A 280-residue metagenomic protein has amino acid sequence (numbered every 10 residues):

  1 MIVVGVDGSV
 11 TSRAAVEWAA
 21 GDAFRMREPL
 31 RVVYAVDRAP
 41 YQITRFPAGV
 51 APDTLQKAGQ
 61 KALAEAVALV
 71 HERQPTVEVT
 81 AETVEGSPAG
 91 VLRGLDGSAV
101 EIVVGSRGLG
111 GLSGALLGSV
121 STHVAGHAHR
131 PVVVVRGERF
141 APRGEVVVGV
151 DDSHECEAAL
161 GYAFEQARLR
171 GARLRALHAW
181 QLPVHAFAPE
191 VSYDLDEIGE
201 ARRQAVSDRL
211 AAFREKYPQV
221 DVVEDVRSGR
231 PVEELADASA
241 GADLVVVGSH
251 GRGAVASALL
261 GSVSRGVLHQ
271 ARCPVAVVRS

Functional and structural regions predicted by a protein language model:
M1-G49, E145-Y193, R214-K216, D221-V223 (+1 more regions): Small/aliphatic-rich secondary-structure junction motif
T11, V50-D53, A68-I102, R214-V245 (+1 more regions): Structural beta-alpha unit
G21-R25, A89-F140, S239-S280: Gly/Ser-rich helix-loop-strand patches that form or flank binding pockets for ribonucleotide-derived cofactors
M26-P29, V77, R130, A172-R173 (+1 more regions): Short glycine/serine/threonine/alanine-rich loop segments
R31-V33, T80-V84, V133, R175-L177 (+2 more regions): General small-molecule cofactor/ligand-binding pocket signal
R38-Y41, A48-G49, Q60-L63, L69 (+1 more regions): N-terminal membrane-targeting/anchoring modules of bacterial envelope and secretion proteins
V50-K61, Y193-Q204: A short acidic, glycine-rich active-site loop that binds or catalyzes chemistry on phosphate/adenosine moieties
L63, V67, S207-A211: A conserved short alpha-helical segment within the catalytic HATPase_c
